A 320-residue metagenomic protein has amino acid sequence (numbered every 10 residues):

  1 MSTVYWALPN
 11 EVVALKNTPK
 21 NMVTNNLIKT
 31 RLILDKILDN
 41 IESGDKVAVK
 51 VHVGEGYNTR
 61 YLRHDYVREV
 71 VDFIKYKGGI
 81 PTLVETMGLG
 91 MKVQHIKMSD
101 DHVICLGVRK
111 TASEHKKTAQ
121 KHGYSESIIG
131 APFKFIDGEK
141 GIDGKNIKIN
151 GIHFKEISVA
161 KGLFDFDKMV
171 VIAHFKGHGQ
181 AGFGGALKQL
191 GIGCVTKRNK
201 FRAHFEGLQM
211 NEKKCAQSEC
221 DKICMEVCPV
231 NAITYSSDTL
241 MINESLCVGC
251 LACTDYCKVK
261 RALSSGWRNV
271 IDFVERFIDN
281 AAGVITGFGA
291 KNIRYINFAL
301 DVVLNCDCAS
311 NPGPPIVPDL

Functional and structural regions predicted by a protein language model:
S2-E85, L89-L320: Extended, low-polarity segments enriched in aliphatic/aromatic residues
